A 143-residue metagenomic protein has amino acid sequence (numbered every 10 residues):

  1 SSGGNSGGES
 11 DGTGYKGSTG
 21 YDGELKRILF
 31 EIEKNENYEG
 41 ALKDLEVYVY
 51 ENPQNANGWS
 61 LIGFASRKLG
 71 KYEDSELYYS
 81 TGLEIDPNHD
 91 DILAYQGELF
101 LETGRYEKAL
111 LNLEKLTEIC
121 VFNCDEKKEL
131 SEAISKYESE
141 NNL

Functional and structural regions predicted by a protein language model:
S1-G23: Long, contiguous interaction/recruitment modules in multidomain scaffold/adaptor proteins
E51, I85, I119-F122: Structural marker of alpha-solenoid helical repeat scaffolds
N55, H89, N123-C124: Residue-level recognition of tetratricopeptide repeat
L61, Y95, E129-A133: Canonical tetratricopeptide repeat
